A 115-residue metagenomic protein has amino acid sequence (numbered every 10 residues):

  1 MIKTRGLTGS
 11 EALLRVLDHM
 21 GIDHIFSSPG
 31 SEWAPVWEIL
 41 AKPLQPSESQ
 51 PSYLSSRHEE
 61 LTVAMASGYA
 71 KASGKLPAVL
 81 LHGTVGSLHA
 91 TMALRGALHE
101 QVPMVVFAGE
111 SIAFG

Functional and structural regions predicted by a protein language model:
M1-G115: N-terminal alpha/beta PP-like core and its mobile active-site loop of ThDP/TPP-dependent enzymes
